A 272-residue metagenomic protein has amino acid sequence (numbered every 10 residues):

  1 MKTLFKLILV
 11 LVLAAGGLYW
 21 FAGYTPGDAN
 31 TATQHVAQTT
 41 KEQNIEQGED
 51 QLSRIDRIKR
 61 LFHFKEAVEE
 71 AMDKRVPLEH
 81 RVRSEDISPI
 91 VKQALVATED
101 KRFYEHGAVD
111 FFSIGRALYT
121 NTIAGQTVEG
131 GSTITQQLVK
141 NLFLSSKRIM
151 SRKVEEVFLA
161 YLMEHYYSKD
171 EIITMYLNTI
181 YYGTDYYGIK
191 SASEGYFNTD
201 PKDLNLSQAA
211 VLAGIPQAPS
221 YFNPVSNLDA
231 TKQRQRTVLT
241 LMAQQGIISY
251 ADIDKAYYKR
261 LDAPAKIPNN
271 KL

Functional and structural regions predicted by a protein language model:
M1-L272: Juxtamembrane regions of bacterial inner-membrane/periplasmic proteins, predominantly the peptidoglycan biogenesis
